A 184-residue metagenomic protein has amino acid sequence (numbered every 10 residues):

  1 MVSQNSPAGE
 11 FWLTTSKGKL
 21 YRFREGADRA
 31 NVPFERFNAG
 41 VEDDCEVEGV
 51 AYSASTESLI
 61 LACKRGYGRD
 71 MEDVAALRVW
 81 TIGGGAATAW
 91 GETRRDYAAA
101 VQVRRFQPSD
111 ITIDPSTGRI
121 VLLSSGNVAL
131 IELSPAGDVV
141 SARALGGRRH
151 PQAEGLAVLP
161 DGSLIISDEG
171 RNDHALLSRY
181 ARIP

Functional and structural regions predicted by a protein language model:
M1-P184: Sequence/structural signature of beta-propeller domains
